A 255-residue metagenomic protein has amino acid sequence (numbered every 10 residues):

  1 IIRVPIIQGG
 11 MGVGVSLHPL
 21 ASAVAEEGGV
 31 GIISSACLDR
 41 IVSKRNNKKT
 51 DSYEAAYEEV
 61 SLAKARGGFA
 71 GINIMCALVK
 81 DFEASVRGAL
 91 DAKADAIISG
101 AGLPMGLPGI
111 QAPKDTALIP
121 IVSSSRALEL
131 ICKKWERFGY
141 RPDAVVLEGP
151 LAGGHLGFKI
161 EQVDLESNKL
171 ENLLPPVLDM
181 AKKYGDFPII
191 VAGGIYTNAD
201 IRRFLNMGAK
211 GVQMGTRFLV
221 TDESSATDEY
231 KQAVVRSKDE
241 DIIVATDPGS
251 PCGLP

Functional and structural regions predicted by a protein language model:
I1-Y184: Active-site entrance/lid segments in N-terminal catalytic domains of soluble metabolic enzymes
I7, A152-S167, L174-I190, Y196-P255: Conserved active-site-proximal phosphate/metal-binding subdomains
V15, I195-Y196: Residue-level detector of alpha-helix initiation sites
L107, V191-A192: Short, surface-exposed recognition loops or helix-turn segments adjacent to catalytic cores
